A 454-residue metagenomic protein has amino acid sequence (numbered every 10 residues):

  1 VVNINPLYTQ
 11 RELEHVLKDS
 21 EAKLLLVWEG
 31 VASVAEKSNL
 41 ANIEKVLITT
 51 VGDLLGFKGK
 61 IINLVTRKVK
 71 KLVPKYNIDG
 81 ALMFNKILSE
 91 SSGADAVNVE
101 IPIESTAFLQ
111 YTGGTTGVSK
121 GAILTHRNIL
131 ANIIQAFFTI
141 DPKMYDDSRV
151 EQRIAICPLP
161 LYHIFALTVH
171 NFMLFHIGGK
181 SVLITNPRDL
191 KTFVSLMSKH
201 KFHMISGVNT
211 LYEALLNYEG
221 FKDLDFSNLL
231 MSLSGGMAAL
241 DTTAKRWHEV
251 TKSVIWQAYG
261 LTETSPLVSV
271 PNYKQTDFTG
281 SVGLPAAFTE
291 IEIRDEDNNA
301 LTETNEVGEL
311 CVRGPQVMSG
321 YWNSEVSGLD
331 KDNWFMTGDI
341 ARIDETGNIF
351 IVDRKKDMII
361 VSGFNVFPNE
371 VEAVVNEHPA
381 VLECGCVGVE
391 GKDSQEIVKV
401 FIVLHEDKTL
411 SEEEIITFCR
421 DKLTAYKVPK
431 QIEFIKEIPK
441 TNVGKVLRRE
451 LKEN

Functional and structural regions predicted by a protein language model:
V1-K86, E406-K408, E433: Structural core segment of the AMP-binding/adenylate-forming
Y8, K23-V31, I205, G314 (+5 more regions): AMP-binding/adenylate-forming catalytic core of the ANL superfamily
K75-Y111, V118, K143-I154: Conserved pre-ATP/AMP-binding loop-to-beta segment of ANL
S89-A94, I103, A122-D147, Y212-L216: Conserved structural elements of the adenylate-forming
L130-I154, Y162-M204, Y218: Conserved AMP-binding/adenylation subdomain of ANL enzymes
G179, K199-S206, L216-D277, E290 (+1 more regions): Gly/Ser/Thr-rich phosphate-binding loop
F278, E292-V312, I343-T346, K408-E412 (+1 more regions): Conserved beta-loop-beta connector loops within the AMP-binding
L284-F288, N299-D332, F364-V366: Conserved ATP/PPi-binding loop(s) of AMP-dependent carboxylate-activating enzymes
